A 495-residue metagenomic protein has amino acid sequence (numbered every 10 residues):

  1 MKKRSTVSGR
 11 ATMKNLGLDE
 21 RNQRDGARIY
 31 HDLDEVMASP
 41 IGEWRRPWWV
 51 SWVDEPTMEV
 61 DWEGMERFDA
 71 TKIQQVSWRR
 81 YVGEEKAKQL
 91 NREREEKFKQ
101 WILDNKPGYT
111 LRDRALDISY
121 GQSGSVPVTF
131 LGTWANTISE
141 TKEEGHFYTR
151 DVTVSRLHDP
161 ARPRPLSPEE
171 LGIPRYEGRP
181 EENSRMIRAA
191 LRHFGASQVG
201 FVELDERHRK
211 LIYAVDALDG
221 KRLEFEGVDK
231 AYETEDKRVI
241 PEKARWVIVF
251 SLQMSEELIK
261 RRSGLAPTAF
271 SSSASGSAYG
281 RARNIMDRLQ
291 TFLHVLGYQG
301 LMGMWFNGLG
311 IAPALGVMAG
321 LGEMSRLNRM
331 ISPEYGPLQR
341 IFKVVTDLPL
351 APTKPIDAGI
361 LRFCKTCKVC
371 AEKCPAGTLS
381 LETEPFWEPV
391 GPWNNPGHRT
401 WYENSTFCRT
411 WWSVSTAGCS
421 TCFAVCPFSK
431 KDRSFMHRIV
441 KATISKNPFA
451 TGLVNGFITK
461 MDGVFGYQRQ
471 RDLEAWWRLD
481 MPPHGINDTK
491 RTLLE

Functional and structural regions predicted by a protein language model:
M1, M13, M37, M58 (+11 more regions): Detector for methionine-enriched segments
K2-L258, G264-L265: Non-catalytic, usually N-terminal nucleic-acid engagement modules in DNA/RNA processing proteins
K2-W62, E382-E495: Flanking helices and flexible, charged tails adjoining ferredoxin-like Fe-S electron-transfer domains in multi-subunit
S197-F428, V440-S445: Catalytic cores of enzyme domains
